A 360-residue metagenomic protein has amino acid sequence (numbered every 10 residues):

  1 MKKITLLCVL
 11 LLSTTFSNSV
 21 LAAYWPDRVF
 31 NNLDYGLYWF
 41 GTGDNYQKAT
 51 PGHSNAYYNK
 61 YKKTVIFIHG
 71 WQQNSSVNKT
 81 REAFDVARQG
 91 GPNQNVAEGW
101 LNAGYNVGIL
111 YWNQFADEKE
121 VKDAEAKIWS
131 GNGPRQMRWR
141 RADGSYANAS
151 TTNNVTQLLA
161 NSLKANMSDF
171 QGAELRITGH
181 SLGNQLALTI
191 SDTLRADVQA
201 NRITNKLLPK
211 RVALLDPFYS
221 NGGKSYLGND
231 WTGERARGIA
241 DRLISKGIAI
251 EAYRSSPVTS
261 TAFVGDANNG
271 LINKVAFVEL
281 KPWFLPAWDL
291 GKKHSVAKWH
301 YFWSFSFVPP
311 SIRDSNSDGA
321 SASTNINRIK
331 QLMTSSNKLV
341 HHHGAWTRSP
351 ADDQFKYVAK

Functional and structural regions predicted by a protein language model:
M1-I4: Positively charged n-region of N-terminal signal peptides that target proteins for export
L6-L12: Hydrophobic helical h-region of N-terminal Sec-dependent signal peptides in bacterial secretory/periplasmic proteins
S13-V20: C-terminal segment of classical bacterial N-terminal signal peptides
V20-S54: A domain-start/cap signature at the N-terminus of enzymes
Q47-A124: Short, surface-exposed "cap/lid" segments of acyl-processing enzymes
G91, A97, Q199-L208, D318 (+1 more regions): Short mixed-charge
S130-G270: Serine-dependent carboxylesterase/thioesterase catalytic core of lipase-like alpha/beta-hydrolase/SGNH enzymes
K246-K360: C-terminal catalytic-base region of ester-bond hydrolases, centering on the histidine of the charge-relay
